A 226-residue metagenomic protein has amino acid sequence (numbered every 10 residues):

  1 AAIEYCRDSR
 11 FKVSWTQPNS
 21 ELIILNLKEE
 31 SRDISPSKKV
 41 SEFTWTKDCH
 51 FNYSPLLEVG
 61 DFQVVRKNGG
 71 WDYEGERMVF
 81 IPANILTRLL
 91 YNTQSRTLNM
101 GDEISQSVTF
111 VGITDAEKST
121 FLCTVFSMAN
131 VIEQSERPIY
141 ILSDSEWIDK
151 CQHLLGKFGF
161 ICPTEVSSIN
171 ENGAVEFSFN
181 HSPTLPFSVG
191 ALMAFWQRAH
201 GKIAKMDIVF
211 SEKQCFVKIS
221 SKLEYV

Functional and structural regions predicted by a protein language model:
A1, F11-T184, F210-V226: N-terminal accessory segment detector
A2-R7, V189-H200: Short, non-transmembrane amphipathic alpha-helical segments
D8-V13, A199-V209: Low-complexity, intrinsically disordered Gly/Pro/Thr-rich segments
T46-C49, R198-K202: Short, surface-exposed linear patches
